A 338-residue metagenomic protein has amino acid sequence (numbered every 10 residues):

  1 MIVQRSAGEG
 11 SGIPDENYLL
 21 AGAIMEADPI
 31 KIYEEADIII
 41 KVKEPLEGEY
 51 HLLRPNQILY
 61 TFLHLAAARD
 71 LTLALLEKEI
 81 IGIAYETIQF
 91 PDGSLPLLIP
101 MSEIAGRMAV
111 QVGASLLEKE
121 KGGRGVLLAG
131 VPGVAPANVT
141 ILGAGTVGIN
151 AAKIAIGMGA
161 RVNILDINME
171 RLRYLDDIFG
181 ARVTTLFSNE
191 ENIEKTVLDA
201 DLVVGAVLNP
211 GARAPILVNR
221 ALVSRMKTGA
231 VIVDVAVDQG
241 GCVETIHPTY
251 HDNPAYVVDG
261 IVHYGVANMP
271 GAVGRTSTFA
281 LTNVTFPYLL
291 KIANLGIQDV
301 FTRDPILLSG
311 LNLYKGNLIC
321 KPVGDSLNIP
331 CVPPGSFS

Functional and structural regions predicted by a protein language model:
M1-A74, K78: An N-terminal-biased, well-structured beta-alpha scaffold segment characteristic of Rossmann-like dinucleotide-binding
M1-I13, E120-L208, A255: Glycine-rich phosphate/diphosphate-binding loop of Rossmann-like nucleotide-binding domains
D15, T72, V110, A151-A152 (+3 more regions): Generic hydrophobic/aromatic pocket-lining and core-packing "Φ" positions
D37, K43-E44, L63-H64, N189 (+3 more regions): Short glycine-/small-residue-rich Rossmann-like dinucleotide-binding loops
P55-N56, A135-N138, G229: Phosphate-coordination loops involved in phosphoryl transfer and adenosine-cofactor binding
E86-V112, L116-L127, P136, V237 (+1 more regions): Adenosine-phosphate binding glycine-rich loop
D177-D259: Rossmann-like adenosine-cofactor binding region
